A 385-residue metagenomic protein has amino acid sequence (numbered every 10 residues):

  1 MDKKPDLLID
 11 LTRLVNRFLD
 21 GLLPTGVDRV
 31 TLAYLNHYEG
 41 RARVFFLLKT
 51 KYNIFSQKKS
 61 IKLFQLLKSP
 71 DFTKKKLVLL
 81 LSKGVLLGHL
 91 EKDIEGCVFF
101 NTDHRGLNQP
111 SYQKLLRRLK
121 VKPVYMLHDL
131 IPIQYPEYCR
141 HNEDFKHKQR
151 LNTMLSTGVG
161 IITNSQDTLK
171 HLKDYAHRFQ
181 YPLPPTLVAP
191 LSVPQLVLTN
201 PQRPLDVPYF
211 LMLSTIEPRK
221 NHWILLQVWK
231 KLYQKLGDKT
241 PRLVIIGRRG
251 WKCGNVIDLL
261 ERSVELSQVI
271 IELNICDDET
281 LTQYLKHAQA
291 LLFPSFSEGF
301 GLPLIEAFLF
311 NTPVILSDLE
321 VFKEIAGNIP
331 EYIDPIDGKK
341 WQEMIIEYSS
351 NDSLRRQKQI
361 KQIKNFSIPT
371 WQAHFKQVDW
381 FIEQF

Functional and structural regions predicted by a protein language model:
M1-F385: Carbohydrate transferase catalytic cores enriched for Leloir-type hexosyltransferases
